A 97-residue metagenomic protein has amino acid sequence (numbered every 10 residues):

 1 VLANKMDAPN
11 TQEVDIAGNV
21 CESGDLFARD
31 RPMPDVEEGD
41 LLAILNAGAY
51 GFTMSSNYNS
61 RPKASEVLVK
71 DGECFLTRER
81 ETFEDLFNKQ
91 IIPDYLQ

Functional and structural regions predicted by a protein language model:
V1-Q97: Charged (often Lys/Glu-rich) extended helix/loop segments that serve as interaction or gating elements
